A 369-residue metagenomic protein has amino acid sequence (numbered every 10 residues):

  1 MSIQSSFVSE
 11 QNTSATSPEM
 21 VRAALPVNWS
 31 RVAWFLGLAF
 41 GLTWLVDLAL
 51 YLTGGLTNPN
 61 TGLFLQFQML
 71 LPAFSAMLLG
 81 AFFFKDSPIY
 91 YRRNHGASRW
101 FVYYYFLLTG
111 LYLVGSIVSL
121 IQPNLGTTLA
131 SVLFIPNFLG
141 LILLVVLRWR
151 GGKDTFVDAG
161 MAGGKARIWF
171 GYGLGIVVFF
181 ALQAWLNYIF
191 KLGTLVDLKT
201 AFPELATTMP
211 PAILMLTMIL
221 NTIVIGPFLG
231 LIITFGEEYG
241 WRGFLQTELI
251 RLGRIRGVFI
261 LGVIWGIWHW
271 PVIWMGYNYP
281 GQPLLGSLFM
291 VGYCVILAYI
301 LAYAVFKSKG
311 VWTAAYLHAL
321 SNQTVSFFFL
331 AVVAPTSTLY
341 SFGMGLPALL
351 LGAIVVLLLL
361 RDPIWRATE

Functional and structural regions predicted by a protein language model:
S2-W29: Short, Lys/Arg-rich, polar N-terminal cytosolic tail immediately upstream of the first transmembrane signal-anchor
G37-F40, L70, G173, I223 (+7 more regions): Residue-level signature of the transmembrane alpha-helical core of multi-pass small-molecule transporters
A39-T53, G115, Q183-N187: Alpha-helical transmembrane segments of multi-pass membrane proteins
D47-F83, R93-G151, I168-L174, D197-V224 (+1 more regions): Alpha-helical transmembrane segments in multi-pass membrane proteins
A73, M77, L141, W270-I273 (+2 more regions): Hydrophobic transmembrane alpha-helices of multi-pass small-molecule transporters
F82-I89, L147-T155, L357-E369: Membrane-interface capping segments at transmembrane-helix boundaries
V178, T234-I264, F306-G310: Membrane-interface helix/loop boundary segments of multi-pass membrane proteins
N278-S287, V291, F306-E369: C-terminal membrane module of polytopic membrane proteins
